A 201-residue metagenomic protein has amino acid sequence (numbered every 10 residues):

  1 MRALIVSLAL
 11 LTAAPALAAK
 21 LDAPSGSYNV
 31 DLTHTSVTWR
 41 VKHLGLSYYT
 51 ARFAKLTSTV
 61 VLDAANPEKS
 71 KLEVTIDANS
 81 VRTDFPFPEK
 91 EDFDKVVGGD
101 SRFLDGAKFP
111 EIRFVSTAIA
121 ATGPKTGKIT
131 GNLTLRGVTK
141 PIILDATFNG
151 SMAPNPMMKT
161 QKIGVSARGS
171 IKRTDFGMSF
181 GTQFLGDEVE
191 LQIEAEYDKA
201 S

Functional and structural regions predicted by a protein language model:
M1-I5: Positively charged n-region of N-terminal signal peptides that target proteins for export
A13-A14: N-terminal signal peptide c-region/cleavage motif recognized by signal peptidases
L17-S201: Low-complexity, acidic/polar, glycine-enriched regions of mature
